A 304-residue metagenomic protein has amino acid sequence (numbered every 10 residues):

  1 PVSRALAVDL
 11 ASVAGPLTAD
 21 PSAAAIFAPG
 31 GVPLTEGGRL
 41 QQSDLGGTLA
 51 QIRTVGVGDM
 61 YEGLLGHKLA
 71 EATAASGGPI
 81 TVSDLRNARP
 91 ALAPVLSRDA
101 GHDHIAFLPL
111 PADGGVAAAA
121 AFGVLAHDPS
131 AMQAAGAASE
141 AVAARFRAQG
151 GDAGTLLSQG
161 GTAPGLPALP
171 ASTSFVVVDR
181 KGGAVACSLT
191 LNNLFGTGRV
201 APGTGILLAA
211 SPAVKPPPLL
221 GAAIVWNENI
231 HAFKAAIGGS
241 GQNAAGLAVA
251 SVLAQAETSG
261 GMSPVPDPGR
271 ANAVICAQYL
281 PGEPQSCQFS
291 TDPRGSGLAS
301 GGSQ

Functional and structural regions predicted by a protein language model:
P1-A24, G46, G114-G150, L166-Q278: Proteins synthesized as precursors that undergo proteolytic processing into mature forms
P1-G56, M60-E62, H67-H104, P109 (+2 more regions): Noncatalytic scaffold domains of N-terminal-nucleophile
L34-Q41, T48, I52, G161-V178: Cofactor-pocket helix-loop regions in the catalytic cores of large enzyme subunits
Y61-N87, A148-A163, K181, L189 (+1 more regions): Amphipathic alpha-helical
R98-D99, A106-L108, L207-A209, V225 (+2 more regions): Residues in well-ordered beta-strands of folded domains
I105, Q159, G241-Q242: Generic structural motif
L110, S240, S290-P293: Secondary-structure transition/turn motif
Y279-Q304: Low-complexity, Gly/Ser/Thr/Pro-rich intrinsically disordered linker/tail segments
